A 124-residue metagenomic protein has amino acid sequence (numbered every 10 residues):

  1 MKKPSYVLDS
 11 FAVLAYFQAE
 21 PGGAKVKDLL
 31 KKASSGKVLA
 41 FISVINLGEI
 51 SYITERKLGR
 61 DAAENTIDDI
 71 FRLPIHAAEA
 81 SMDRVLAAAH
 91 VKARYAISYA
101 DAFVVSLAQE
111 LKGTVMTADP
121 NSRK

Functional and structural regions predicted by a protein language model:
M1-I42, E55-D68: Short, well-structured N-terminal submotif of metal-dependent ribonuclease cores
K3, H76-P120: Active-site neighborhoods of divalent-metal-dependent phosphate/nucleic-acid chemistry enzymes
L14, G48-S51, A89: Amphipathic alpha-helical segments within well-ordered protein domains
S34, F71, Q109: Anion (oxyanion) recognition and catalysis
I53-R56, P74: Helix-loop "lid/cap" segments that line or gate small-molecule binding pockets
R123-K124: Short loop/helix-cap segments at secondary-structure boundaries that form the rim of catalytic
